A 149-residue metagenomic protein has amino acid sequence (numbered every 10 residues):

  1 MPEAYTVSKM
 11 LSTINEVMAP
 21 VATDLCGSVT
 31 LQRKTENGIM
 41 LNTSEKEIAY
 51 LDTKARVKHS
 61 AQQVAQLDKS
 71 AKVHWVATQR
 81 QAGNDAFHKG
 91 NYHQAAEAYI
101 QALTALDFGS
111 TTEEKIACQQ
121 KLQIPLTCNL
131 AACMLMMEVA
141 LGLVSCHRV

Functional and structural regions predicted by a protein language model:
M1-G109: N-terminal alpha-helical interaction modules that lie
G90-V149: Alpha-helical adaptor scaffolds
